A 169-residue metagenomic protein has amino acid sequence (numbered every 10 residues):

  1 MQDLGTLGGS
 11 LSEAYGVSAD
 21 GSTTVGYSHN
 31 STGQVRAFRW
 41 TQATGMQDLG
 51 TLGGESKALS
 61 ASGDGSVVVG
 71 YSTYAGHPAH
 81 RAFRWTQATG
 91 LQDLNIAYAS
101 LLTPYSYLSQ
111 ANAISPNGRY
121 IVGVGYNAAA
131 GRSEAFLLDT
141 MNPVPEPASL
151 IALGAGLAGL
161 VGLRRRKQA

Functional and structural regions predicted by a protein language model:
M1-P143: Residue-level hotspots at or immediately adjacent to binding/recognition sites across diverse folds
P145-L163: A short, hydrophobic C-terminal helix/tail in secreted or cell-surface proteins
R166-A169: Short, charged juxtamembrane terminal tails flanking transmembrane helices
